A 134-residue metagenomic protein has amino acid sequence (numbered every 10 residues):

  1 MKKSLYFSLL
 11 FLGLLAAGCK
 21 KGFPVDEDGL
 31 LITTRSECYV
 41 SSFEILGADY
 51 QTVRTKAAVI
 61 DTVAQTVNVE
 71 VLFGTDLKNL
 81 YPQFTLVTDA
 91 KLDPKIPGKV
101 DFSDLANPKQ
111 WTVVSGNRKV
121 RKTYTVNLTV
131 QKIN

Functional and structural regions predicted by a protein language model:
M1-K20: Sec-dependent bacterial lipoprotein signal peptides
C19-N134: Beta-rich interaction/scaffold domains
